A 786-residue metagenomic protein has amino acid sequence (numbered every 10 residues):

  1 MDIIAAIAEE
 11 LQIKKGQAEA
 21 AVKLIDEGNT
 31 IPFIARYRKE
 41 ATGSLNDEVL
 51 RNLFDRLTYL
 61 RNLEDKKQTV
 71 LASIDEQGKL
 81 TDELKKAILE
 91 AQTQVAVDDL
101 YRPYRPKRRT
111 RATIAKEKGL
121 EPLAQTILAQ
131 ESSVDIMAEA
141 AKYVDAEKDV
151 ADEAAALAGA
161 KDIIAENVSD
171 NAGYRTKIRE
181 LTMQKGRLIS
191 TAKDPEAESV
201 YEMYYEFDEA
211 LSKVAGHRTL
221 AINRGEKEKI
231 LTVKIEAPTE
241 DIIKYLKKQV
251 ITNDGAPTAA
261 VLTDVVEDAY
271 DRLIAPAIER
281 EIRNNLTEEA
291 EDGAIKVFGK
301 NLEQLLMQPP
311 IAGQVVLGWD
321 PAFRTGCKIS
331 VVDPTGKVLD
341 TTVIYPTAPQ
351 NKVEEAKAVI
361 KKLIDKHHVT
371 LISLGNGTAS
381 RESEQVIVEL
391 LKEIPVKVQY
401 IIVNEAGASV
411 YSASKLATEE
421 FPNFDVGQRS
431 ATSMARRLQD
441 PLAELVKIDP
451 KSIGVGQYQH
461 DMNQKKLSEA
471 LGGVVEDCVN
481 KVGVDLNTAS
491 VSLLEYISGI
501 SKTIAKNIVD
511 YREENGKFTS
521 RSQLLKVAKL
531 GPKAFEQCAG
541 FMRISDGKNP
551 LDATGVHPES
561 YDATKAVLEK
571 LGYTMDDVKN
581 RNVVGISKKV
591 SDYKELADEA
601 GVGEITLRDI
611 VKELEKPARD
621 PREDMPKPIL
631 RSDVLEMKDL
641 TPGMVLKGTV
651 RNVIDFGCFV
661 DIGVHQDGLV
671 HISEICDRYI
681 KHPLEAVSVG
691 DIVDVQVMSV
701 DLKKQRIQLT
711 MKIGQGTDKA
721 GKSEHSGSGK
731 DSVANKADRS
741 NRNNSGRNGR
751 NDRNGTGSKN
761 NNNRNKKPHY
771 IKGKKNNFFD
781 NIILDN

Functional and structural regions predicted by a protein language model:
K14-K15, E27-G28, Q94, R108 (+20 more regions): Short flexible coil/turn linkers enriched for glycine and charged/polar residues that connect secondary-structure
T30-I31, N46-E147, K481-D624, R631 (+2 more regions): Accessory alpha-helical DNA-binding modules that contact the DNA backbone or grooves
Y37-K39, L128, P238, P321 (+11 more regions): Short, ordered loop/turn segments at secondary-structure junctions
V49-R51, Y59, L63, Q68-S73 (+3 more regions): Duplex nucleic acid-engaging cores and interfaces of nucleic-acid transaction enzymes
A96, I401, G407, S412-V482 (+1 more regions): Long, charge-rich intrinsically disordered scaffolds of nucleic-acid metabolism proteins
E180-L188, W319-F323, G377-A379, V403-V410 (+5 more regions): A glycine-rich phosphate-binding loop feature that marks nucleotide/adenosyl-phosphate handling sites
E281-G299, S452-D485, D598-P642: Long, charged amphipathic helices and adjacent flexible linkers at domain junctions
I544-N786: Single-stranded RNA-binding regions, centering on S1/OB-family and related RNA-binding modules
